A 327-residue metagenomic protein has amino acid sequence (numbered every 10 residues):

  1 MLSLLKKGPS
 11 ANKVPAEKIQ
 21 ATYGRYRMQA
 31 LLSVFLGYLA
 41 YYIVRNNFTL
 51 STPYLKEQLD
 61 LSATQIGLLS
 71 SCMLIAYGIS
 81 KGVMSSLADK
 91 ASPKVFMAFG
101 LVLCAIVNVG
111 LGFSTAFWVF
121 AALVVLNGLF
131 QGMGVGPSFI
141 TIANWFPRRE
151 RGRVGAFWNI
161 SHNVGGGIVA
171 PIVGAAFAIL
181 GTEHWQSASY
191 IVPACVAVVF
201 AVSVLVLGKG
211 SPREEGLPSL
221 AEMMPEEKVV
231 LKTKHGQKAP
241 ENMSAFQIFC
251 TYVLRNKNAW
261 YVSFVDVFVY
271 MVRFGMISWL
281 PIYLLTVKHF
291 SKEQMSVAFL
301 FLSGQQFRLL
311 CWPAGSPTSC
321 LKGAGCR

Functional and structural regions predicted by a protein language model:
V14-G24, E215-Y261, V287: Juxtamembrane intracellular "pre-TM" segments in multi-pass secondary transporters
Q29-A63, M276-P281: Extracytoplasmic
N46, L74-G82, G167, S303-C311: Residue-level signature of mid-helix packing/kink "hotspots" within the transmembrane helices of 12-pass Major
F48-T52, Y252-L310: Extracytoplasmic gate region of multi-pass secondary transporters
I79-F117: Conserved MFS/SLC helix-loop-helix module at the cytosolic interface between two early adjacent transmembrane helices
V107, W118-N127: Paired small-residue
L123-S161: Cytoplasmic helix-loop-helix junction between adjacent transmembrane helices in 12-TM secondary transporters
W158-P212: Helix-loop-helix hairpin linking two adjacent transmembrane segments in secondary transporters
